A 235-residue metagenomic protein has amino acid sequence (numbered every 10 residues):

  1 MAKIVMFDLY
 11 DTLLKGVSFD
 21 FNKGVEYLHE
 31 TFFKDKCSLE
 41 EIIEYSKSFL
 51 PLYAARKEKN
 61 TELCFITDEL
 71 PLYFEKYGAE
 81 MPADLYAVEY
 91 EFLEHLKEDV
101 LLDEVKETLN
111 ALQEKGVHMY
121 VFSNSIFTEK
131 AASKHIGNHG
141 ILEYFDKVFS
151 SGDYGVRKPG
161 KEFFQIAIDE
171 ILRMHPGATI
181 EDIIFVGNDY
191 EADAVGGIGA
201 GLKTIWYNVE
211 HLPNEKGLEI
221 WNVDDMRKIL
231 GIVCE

Functional and structural regions predicted by a protein language model:
M1-V5, K15-G16, K34, L39-E40 (+3 more regions): Asp-based, Mg2+/Mn2+-dependent phosphohydrolase catalytic module
A2-D103, E107-N110, K115: N-terminal helical cap/lid subdomain that shapes the substrate entry/recognition surface in HAD-like hydrolases
